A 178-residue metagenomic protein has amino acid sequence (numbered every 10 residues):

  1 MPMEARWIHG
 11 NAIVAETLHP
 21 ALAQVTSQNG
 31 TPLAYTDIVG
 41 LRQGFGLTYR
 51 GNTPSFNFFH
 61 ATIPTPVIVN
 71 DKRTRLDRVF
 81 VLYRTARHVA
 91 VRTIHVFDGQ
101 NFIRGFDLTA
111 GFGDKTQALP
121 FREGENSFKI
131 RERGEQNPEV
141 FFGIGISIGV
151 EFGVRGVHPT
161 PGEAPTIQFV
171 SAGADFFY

Functional and structural regions predicted by a protein language model:
M1-S55, G173: Glycan-recognition and processing domains
Q43-R73: Short beta-strands within extracellular/lumenal beta-sheet-rich domains
N57-F59, R87-R92: Short beta-strand/loop motifs in extracellular/secreted proteins, especially within beta-sandwich accessory domains
P64, G143-Y178: Exposed low-complexity, polar/acidic, P/S/T/G-rich flexible segments that act as propeptides, protease-susceptible
D71-A86: A short beta-strand element within beta-rich, extracytoplasmic domains of secreted/secretory-pathway proteins
V89-N101: Short, surface-exposed beta-strand/strand-loop-strand elements in extracellular ectodomains
I103-E135: Extracellular carbohydrate recognition and processing domains and analogous Trp-centered ligand-binding platforms
R122-G156: Cysteine-clustered segments with highest specificity for TGF-beta superfamily mature ligands
